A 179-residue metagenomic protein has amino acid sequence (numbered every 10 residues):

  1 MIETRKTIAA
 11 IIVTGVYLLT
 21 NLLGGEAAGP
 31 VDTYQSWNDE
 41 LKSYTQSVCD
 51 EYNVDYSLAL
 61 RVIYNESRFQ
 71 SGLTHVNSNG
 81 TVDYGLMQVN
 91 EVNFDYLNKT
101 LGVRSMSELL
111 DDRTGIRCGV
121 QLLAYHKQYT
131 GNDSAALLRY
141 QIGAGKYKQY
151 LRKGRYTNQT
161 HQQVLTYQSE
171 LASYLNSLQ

Functional and structural regions predicted by a protein language model:
M1-E3: N-terminal secretory signal peptides that target proteins for export/translocation
R5-T20: Single-pass alpha-helical membrane anchors
T20-E26: Membrane-interface motif at the C-terminal end of an N-terminal transmembrane signal
A27-Q179: Catalytic glycan-binding domains that act on GlcNAc-containing polysaccharides
